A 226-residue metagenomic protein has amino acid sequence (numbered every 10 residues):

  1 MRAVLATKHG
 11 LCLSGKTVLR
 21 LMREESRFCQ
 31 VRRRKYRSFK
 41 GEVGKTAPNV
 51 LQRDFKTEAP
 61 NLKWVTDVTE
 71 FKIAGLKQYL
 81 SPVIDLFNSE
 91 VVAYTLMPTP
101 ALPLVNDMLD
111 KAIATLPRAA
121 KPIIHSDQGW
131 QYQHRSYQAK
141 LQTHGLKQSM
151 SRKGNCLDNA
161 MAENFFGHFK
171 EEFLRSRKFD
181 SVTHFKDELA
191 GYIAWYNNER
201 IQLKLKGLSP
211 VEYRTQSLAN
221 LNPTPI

Functional and structural regions predicted by a protein language model:
M1-I226: Charged DNA-binding/catalytic regions of mobile-element recombinases
